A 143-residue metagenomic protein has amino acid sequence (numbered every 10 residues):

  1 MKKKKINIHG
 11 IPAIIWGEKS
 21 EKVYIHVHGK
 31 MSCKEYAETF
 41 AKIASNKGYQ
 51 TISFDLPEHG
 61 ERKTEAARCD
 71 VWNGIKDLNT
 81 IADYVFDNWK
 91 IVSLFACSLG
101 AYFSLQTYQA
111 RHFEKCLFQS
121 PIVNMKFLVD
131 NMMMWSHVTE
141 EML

Functional and structural regions predicted by a protein language model:
M1-E18: N-terminal cap/lid segment of alpha/beta-hydrolase-fold proteins
E21-G29: Short beta-strand element of the alpha/beta-hydrolase
K30-K42: The serine-hydrolase catalytic nucleophile loop
A41-K63: Conserved alpha/beta-hydrolase
G60-F86: Catalytic nucleophile-loop/oxyanion-hole region of alpha/beta-hydrolase and closely related hydrolase-like folds
F95-S104: Gly/Ala-rich beta-loop-alpha elbow adjacent to hydrolase catalytic centers
Y102, R111-L143: The alpha/beta-hydrolase serine catalytic core
